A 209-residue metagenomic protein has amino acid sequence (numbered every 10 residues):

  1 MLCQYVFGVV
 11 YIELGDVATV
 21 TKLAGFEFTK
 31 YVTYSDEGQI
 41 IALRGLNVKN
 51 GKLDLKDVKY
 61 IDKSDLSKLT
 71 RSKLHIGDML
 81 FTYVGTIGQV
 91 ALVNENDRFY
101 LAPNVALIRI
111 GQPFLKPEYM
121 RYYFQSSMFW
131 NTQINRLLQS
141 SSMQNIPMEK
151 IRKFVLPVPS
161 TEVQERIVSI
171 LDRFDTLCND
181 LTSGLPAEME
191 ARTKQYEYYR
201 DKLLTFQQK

Functional and structural regions predicted by a protein language model:
M1, G8-V10, M120, R152-T193: Amphipathic alpha-helical segments
C3-G25, E188, K194, Y199: Non-catalytic DNA-recognition/assembly elements of restriction-modification systems
V9, L14, I40, L74 (+3 more regions): Short, structured motif recognition centered on aromatic/hydrophobic residues
V17-Y31, L46-I76: Sequence-specific dsDNA recognition surfaces
S35, R98-L101, D175, L185-D201: Short amphipathic alpha-helical linker/capping segments at the junctions of internal repeats and modular domains
R44, L69-S72, I76-S126: A short beta-sheet element
F99-A106, Q139-S160: A short glycine-rich beta-alpha junction/loop motif
